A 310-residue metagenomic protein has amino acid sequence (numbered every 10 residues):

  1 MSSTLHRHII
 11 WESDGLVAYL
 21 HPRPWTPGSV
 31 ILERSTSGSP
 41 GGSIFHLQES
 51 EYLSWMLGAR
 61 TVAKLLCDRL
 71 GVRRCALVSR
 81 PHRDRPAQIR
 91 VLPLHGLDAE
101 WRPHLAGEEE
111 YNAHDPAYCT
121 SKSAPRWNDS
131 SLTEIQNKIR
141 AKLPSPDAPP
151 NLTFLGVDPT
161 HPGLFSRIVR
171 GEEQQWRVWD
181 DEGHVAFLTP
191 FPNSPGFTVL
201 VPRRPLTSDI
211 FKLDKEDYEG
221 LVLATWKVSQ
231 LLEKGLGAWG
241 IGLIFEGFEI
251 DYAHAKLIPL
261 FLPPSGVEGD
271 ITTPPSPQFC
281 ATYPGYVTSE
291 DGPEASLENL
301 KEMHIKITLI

Functional and structural regions predicted by a protein language model:
M1-I310: HIT superfamily nucleotide-processing domains
